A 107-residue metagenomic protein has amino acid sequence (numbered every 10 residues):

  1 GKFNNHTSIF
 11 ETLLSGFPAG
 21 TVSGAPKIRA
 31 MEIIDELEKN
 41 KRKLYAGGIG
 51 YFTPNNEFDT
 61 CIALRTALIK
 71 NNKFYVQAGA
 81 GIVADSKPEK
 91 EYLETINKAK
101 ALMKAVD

Functional and structural regions predicted by a protein language model:
G1-D107: Conserved hydrophobic core element of enzyme catalytic domains
